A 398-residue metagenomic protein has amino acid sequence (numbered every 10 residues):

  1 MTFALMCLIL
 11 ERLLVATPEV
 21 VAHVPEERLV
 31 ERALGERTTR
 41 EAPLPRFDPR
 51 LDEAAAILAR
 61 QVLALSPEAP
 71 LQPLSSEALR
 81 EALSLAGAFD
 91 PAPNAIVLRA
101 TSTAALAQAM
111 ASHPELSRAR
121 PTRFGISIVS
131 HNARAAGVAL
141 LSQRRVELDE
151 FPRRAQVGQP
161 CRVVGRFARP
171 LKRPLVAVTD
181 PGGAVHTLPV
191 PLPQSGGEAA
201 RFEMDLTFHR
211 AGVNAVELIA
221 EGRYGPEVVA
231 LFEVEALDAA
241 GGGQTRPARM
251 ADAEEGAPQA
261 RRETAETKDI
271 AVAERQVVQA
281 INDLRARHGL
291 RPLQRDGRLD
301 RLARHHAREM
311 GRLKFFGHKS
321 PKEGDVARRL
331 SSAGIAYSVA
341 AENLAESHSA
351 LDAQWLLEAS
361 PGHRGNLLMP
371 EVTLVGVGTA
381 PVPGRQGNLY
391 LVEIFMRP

Functional and structural regions predicted by a protein language model:
T2-A16: Sec-dependent N-terminal signal peptides of Gram-negative exported proteins
L13-P398: Functional surface patches built around histidine and acidic residues
